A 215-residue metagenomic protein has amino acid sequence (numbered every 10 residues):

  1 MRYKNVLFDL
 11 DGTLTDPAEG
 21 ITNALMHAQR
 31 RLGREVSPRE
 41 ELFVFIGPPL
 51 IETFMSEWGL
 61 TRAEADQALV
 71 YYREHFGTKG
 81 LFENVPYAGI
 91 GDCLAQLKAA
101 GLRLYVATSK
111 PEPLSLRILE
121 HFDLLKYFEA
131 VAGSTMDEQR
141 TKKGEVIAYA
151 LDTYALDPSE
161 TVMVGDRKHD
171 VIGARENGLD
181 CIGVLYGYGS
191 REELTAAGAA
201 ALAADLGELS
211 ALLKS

Functional and structural regions predicted by a protein language model:
M1-V44, W58-G59: Active-site neighborhood of HAD-like aspartate-dependent phosphohydrolases
N5, K142-V171: Conserved Lys-Pro-Asp/Glu-containing loop-to-beta segment of HAD-superfamily phosphomonoesterases, centered on
L25, I90-L119: Substrate-recognition element of Asp-dependent hydrolases with the DxDx(T/V) motif
A28-Q29, P49-R62, I118-H121, A150-L151: Helix-loop "lid/cap" segments that line or gate small-molecule binding pockets
E35, T61, L125-E129, D157 (+1 more regions): Conserved H-loop
M55-D92: Metal-dependent phosphoesterase signature
L125-Q139: A short, structured active-site edge motif that brings together acidic residues
V162-A203: Acidic, Mg2+-coordinating phosphoryl-transfer loop and its flanking beta/alpha structural elements, shared across
